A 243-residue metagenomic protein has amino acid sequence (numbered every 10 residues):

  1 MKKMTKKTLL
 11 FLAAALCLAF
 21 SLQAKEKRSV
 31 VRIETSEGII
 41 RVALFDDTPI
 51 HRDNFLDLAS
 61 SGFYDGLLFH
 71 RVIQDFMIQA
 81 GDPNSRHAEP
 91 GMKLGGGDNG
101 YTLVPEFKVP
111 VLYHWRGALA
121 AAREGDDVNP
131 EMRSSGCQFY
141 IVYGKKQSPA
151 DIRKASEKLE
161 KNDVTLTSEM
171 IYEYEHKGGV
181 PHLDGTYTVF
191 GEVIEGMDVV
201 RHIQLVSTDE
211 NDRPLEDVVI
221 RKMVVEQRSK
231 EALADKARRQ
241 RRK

Functional and structural regions predicted by a protein language model:
M1-L10: Bacterial N-terminal signal peptides that target proteins for export
L10-A19: Bacterial N-terminal signal peptides
F20-K243: Cyclophilin-like peptidyl-prolyl cis-trans isomerases
